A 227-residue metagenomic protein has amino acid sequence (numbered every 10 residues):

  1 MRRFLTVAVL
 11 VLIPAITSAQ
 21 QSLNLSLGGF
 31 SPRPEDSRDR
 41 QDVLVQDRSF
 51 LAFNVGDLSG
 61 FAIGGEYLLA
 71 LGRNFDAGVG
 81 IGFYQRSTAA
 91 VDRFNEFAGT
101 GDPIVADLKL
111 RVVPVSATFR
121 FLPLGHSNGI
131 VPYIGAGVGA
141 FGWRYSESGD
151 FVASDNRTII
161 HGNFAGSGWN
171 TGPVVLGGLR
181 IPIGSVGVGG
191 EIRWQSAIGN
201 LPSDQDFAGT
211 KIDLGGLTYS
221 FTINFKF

Functional and structural regions predicted by a protein language model:
M1-Q21, F227: Cleavable N-terminal export/targeting peptides
A19-L69, N224-F227: Short glycine/proline- and aromatic-enriched beta-strand/turn motifs that initiate or cap beta-hairpins
L27-R33, I81-S87, F121-P123, V138-R144 (+3 more regions): Transmembrane beta-strands of outer-membrane beta-barrel pores
G29, I63-L69, V115-F121, A136-A140 (+3 more regions): Residues on the lipid-exposed face of transmembrane beta-strands in outer-membrane beta-barrel proteins
P32-L58, F83-P114, F141-N170, A197-T218: Extracellular/periplasm-exposed beta-strand and loop segments of Gram-negative cell-envelope proteins, dominated by
V55-A70, N74-G80, L108-L124, Y133: Outer-membrane beta-barrel transmembrane strands
N74-A77, S127, S185-V188: Repeated loop/turn-to-beta-strand initiation elements of outer-membrane beta-barrel proteins
S127, I181-S185, L214, F227: A generic beta-sheet turn/junction motif
